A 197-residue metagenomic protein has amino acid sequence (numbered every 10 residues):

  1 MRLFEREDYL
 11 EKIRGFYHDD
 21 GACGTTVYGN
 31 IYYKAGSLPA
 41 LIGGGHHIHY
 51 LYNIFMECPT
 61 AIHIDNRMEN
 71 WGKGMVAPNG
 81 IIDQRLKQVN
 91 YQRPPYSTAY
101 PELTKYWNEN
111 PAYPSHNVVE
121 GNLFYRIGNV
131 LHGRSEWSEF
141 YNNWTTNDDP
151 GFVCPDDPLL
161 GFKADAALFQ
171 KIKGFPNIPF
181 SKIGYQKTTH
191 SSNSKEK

Functional and structural regions predicted by a protein language model:
M1-L159, T189-H190: Glycine- and acidic/polar-rich repeat regions and solenoidal domains
W144-K197: C-terminal accessory segments
